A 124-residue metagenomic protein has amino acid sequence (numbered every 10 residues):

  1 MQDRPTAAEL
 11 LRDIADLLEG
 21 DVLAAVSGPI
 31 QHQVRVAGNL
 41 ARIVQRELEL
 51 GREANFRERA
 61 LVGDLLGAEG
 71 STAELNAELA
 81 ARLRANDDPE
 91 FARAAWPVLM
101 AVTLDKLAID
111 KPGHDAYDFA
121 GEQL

Functional and structural regions predicted by a protein language model:
R4, A8-D16, A24, G28-I30 (+1 more regions): C-terminal amphipathic alpha-helical interaction region
D16-L48: N-terminal interaction modules that seed assembly of large macromolecular complexes
E47-G63: Short, charged early-sequence alpha-helical segments and their helix-coil boundaries
